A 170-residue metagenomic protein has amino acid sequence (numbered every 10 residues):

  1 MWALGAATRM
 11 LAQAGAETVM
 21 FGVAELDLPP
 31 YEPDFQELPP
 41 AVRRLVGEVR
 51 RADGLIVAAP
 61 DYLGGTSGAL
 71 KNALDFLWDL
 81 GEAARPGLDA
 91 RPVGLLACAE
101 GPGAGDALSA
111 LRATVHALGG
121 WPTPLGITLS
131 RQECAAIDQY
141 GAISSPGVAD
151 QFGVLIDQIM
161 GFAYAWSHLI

Functional and structural regions predicted by a protein language model:
M1-A16: N-terminal beta1-alpha1 ligand-phosphate binding loop
W2-L4, A41, A107, L155: Hydrophobic alpha-helical membrane-association signature
T8, D53, I156-M160: Structural signal for well-ordered, non-membrane alpha-helices
A14-V19, G120-P122: A generic structural motif
F21, G94-L96, T123, I127-L129: Hydrophobic/aromatic beta-strand patches that form the interior of the parallel beta-sheet core in alpha/beta enzyme
V23-P40, A135-Y140: N-terminal beta-loop-helix "entrance" segment that forms/cooperates in small-molecule cofactor or anionic ligand
P40-L118: Helix-loop-strand module that forms the ligand-binding subsite of alpha/beta enzymes
W121-I170: Glycine-rich phosphate/pyrophosphate-binding loop and the adjoining helix
